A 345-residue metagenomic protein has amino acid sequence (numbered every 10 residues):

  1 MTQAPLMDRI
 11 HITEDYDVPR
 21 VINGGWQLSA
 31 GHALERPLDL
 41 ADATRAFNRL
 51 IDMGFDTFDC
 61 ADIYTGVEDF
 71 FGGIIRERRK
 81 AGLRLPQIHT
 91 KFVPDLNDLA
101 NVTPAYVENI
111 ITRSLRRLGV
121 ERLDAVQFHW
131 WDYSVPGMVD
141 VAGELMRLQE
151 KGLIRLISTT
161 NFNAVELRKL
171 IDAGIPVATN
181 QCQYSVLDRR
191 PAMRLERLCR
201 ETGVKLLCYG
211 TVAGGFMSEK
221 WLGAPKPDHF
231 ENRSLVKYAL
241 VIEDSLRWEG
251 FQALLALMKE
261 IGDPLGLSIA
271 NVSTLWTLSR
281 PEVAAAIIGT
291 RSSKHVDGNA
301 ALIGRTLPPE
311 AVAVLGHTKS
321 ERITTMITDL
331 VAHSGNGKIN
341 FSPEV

Functional and structural regions predicted by a protein language model:
M1-P86: N-terminal binding-site loop/beta-alpha segment at the start of enzyme catalytic domains that lines or forms
T2-M7, T202-K205, H229-E260, P264 (+2 more regions): Terminal-tail/helix-coil boundary detector
H11, V18-I22, D56-T57, L85-K91 (+5 more regions): Structural preference for beta-strand elements that scaffold enzyme active sites
T13-E14, I74-Q87, L115-G119, Q149 (+1 more regions): Acidic (Asp/Glu)-rich catalytic clusters
Y16, P191-R233: Aromatic-lined glycan-binding groove of carbohydrate-active enzymes
N23, F58, F71, I88 (+10 more regions): Conserved, mostly hydrophobic/aromatic
W26-L28, A61-I63, K91-D95, F128-W131 (+4 more regions): Active-site beta-loop-alpha junctions enriched in small/polar residues
N48, D98-R190, K205: Glycine/proline-rich, positively charged, aromatic-decorated active-site loop/lid region on the catalytic face
